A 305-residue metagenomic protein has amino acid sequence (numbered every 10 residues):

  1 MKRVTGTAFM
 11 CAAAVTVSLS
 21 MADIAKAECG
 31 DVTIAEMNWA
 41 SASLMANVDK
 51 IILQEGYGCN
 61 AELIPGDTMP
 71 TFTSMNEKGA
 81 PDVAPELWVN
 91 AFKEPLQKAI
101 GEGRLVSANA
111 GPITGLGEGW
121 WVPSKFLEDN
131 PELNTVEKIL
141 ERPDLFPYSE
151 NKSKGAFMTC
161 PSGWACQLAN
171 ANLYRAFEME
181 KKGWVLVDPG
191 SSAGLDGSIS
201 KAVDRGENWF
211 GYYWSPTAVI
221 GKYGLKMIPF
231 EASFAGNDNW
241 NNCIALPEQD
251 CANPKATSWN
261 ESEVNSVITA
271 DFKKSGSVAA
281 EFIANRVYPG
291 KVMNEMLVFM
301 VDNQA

Functional and structural regions predicted by a protein language model:
V15-I24: C-terminal segment of classical bacterial N-terminal signal peptides
E28-S41, C59-I64, K154-M158, I283: Short, well-ordered beta-strand elements
S41-C59: Short, polar/charged alpha-helical segment
T68-K125: N-terminal segment of the mature folded domain
T73-S74, P81-V89, M158-N239: Ligand-binding pocket segment of bilobal, Venus flytrap-like solute-binding proteins
R104-T159: A conserved helix-loop-strand patch within extracytoplasmic ligand-binding domains of the periplasmic binding
G117-E128, E263-S275, V298-F299: A bilobed periplasmic-binding-protein/Venus flytrap-type ligand-binding module shared by bacterial periplasmic
K222-V287: C-terminal lobe and pocket-closing loops of periplasmic/extracytoplasmic Venus-flytrap solute-binding proteins
